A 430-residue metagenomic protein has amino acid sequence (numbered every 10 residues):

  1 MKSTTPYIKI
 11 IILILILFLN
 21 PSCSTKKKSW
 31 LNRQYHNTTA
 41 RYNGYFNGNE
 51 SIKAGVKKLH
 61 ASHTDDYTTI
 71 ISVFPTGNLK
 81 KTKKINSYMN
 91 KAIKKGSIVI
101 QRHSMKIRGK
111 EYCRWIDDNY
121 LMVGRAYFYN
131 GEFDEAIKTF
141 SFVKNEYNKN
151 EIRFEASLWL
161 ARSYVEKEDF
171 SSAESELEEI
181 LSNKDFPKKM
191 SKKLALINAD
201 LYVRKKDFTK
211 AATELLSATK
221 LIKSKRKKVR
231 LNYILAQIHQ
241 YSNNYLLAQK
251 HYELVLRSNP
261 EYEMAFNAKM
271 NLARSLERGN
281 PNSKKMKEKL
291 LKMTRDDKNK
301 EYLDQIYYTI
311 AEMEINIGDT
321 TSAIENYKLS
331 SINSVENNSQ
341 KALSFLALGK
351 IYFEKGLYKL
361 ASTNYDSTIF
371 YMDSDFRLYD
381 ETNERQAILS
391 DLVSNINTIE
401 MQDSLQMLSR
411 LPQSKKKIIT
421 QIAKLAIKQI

Functional and structural regions predicted by a protein language model:
K2-I11: Bacterial N-terminal signal peptides that target proteins for export
C23-I430: Acidic, polar-rich low-complexity tracts and alpha-helical solenoid repeat scaffolds
